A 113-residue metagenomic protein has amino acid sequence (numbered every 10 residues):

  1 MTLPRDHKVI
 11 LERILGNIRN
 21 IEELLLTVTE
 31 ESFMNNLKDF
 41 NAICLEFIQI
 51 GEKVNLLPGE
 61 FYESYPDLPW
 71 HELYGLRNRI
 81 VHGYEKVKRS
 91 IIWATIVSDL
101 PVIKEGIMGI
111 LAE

Functional and structural regions predicted by a protein language model:
M1-E113: Solvent-exposed interaction patches of small proteins and small membrane subunits
